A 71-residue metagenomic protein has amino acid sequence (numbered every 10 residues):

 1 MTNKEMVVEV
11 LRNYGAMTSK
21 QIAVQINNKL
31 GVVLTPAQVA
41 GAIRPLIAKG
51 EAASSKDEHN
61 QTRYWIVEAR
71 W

Functional and structural regions predicted by a protein language model:
K4-R12: Hydrophobic residues on short alpha-helical segments
V10, A42, I66-E68: Residues in the recognition helix of alpha-helical DNA-binding motifs
R12, N27, R44, A48: Residue-level detection of the helix-turn-helix DNA-binding "recognition helix"
R12-Q21: Short capping segments at the starts of secondary-structure elements
K20-V32: DNA-recognition alpha helix
V33-P45: Short amphipathic alpha-helical interaction segments
I47-D57: A short, conserved structural fragment
S55-W71: Short, cationic-aromatic polyanion-contact patches
